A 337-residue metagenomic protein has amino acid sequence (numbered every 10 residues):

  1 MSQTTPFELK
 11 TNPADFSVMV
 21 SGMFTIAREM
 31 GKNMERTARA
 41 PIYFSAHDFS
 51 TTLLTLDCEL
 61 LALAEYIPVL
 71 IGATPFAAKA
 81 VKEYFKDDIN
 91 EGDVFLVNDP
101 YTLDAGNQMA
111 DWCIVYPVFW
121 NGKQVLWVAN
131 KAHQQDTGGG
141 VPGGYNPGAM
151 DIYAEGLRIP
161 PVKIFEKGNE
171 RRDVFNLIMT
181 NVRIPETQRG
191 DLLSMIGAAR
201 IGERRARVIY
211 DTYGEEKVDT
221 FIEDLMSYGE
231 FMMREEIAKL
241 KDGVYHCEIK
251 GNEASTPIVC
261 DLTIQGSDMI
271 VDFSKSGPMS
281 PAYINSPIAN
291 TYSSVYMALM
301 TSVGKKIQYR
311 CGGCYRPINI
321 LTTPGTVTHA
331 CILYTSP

Functional and structural regions predicted by a protein language model:
T5-V18, R158-M232: N-terminal leader/propeptide and maturation segments of large enzyme subunits in energy/redox metabolism and hydrolases
G22-A46, P100-D104: Short, basic/aromatic recognition patches
M34-F44, E91, E186-R189, R207-E223 (+2 more regions): Flexible, glycine/charged-enriched surface loops at secondary-structure junctions
S45-F49, A110-W112: Short, small/polar residue-rich loop motifs at catalytic or cofactor-binding pockets
D111-N121, A129: A short, hydrophobic, proline-anchored segment that marks a local hinge/packing element in signaling and regulatory
Q124-N181, S280, Y296: Gly/Pro-rich active-site capping loops and adjacent beta-alpha segments that organize cofactor/substrate pockets
R204-P278: Accessory "access/gating" subregions that flank catalytic or transport cores
Y334-P337: Conserved small/polar residues in nucleotide/adenosyl-binding loops
